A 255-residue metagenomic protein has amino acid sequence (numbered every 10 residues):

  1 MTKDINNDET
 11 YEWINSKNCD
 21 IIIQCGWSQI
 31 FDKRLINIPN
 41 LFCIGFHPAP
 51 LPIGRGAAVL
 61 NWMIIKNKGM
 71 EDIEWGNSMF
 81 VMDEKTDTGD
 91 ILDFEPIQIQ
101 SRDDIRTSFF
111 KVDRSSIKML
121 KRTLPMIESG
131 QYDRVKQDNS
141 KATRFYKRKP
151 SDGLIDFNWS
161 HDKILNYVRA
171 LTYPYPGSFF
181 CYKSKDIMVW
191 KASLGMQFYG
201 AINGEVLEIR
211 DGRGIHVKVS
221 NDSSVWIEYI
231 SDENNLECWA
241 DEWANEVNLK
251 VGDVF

Functional and structural regions predicted by a protein language model:
M1-N6: Short acidic-hydrophobic, aromatic-tinged amphipathic segments that line or gate anion-handling sites
D8-N18, N37: Short amphipathic alpha-helix with an adjacent loop that forms part of the alpha/beta core around
C25-T143: Donor/substrate-binding cores of folate-linked one-carbon enzymes
I117, K121, D152, H161 (+1 more regions): A general structural signal for well-ordered alpha-helical packing
Y146-W159: Acyl-group handling in specialized metabolite and lipid biosynthesis
F157-F255: An anion-binding loop in the catalytic cleft
